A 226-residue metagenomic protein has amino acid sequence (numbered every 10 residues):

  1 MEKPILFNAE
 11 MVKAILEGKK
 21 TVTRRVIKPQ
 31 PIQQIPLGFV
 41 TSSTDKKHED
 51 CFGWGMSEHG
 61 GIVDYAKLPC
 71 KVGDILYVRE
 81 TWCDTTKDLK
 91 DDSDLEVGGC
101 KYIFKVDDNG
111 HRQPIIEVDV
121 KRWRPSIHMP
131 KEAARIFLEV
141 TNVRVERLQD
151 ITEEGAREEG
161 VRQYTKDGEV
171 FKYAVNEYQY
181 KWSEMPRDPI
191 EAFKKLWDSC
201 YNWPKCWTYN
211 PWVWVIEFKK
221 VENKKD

Functional and structural regions predicted by a protein language model:
M1-D226: Secondary-structure transition motif
